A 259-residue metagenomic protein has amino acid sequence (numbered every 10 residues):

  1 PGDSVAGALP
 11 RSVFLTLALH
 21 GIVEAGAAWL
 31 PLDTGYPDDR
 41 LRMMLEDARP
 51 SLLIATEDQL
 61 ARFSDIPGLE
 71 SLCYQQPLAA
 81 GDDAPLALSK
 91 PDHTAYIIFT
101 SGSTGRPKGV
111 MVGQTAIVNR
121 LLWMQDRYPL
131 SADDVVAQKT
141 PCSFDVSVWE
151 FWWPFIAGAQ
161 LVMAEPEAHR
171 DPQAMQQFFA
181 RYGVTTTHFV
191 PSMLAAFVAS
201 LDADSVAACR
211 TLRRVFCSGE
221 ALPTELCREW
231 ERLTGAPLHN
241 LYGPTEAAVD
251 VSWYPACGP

Functional and structural regions predicted by a protein language model:
P1-V118, D126-P129, P154, G158: Carrier-protein-dependent adenylate-forming modules in NRPS/ANL systems
V5, I22, L53, T94 (+7 more regions): Conserved S/T- and glycine-rich ATP-binding loop of Class I adenylate-forming
L9-S12, D33, L130, T140-S147 (+2 more regions): Conserved AMP-binding
D39-R40, A174, E225-L226: Short acidic active-site motifs
R42, L86, Q173-Q176, D204-V206: Short hydrophobic/charged patches on amphipathic alpha-helices used for structural packing and interfaces
K108-A137, D145-T185, S252-A256: Conserved AMP-binding/adenylation subdomain of ANL enzymes
I156-A159, V184-H188, V198-P259: Gly/Ser/Thr-rich phosphate-binding loop
